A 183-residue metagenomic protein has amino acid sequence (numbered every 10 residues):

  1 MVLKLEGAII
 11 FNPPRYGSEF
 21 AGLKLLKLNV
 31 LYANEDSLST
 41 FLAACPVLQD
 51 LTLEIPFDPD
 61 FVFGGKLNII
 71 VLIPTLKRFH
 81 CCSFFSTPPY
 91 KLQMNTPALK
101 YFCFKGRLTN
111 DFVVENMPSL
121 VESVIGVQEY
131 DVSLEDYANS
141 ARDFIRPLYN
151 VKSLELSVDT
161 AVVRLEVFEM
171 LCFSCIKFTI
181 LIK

Functional and structural regions predicted by a protein language model:
M1-K183: Non-core capping and flanking segments associated with repeat-based/extracellular domains
